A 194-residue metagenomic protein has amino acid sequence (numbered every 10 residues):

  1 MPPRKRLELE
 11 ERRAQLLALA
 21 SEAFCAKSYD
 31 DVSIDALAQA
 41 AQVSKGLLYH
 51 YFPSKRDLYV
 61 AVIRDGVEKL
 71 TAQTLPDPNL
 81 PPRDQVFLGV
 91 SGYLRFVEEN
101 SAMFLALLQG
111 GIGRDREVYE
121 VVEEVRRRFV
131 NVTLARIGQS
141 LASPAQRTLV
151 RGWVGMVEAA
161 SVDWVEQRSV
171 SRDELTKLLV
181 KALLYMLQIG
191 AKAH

Functional and structural regions predicted by a protein language model:
M1-K27, D31-V43, R56-V60: Basic, helix-initiating cap at the start of DNA-binding domains
G46: Key DNA-contact positions within bacterial/archaeal DNA-binding proteins
Y59-G66, Q73, V121-V122: Alpha-helical DNA-contacting segments of helix-turn-helix folds
A61, L75-E99, S143, T176: Hydrophobic alpha-helical connector segments
D84-L108, E124-R126, V130, V154: Helical hydrophobic small-molecule/effector-binding pocket
L88, R116-S140, P144-G152, A159 (+1 more regions): Amphipathic alpha-helical packing segments from all-alpha helical-bundle domains
F96-E120, N131-L134, A159-E166: Amphipathic alpha-helical segments used for helix-helix packing
F96-E99, M103, R147, V154-S171 (+1 more regions): Amphipathic C-terminal alpha-helical segment
